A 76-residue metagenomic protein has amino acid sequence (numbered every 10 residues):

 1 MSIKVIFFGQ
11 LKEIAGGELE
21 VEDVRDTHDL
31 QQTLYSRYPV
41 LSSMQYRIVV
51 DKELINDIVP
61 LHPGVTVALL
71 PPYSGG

Functional and structural regions predicted by a protein language model:
M1-G75: Ubiquitin-like/PB1-type beta-grasp interaction modules and other compact soluble beta-rich domains
